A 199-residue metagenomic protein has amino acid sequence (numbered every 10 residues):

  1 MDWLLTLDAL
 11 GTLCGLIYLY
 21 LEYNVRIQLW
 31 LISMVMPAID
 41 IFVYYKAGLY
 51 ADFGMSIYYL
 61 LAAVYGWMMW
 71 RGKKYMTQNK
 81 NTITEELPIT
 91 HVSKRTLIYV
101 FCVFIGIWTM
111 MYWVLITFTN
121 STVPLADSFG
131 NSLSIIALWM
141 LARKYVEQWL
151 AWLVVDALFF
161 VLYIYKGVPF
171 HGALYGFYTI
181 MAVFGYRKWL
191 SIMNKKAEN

Functional and structural regions predicted by a protein language model:
M1-V25, L29, M36, K73-N199: Polytopic alpha-helical membrane-helix bundles and their juxtamembrane interface segments in multi-pass membrane
L13-Y18, R26, I32-G66: Early transmembrane hairpin module of multi-pass membrane proteins
A51, M69, F170: Short, flexible micro-motifs
L60-N79: Membrane-water interface of transmembrane alpha-helices
